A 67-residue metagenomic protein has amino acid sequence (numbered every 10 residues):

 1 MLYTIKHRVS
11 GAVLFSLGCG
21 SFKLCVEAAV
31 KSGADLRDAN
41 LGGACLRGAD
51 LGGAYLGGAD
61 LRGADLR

Functional and structural regions predicted by a protein language model:
M1-D60, D65-R67: Extended, small-residue-rich solenoid/repeat segments and analogous flexible loops that form exposed scaffolds
